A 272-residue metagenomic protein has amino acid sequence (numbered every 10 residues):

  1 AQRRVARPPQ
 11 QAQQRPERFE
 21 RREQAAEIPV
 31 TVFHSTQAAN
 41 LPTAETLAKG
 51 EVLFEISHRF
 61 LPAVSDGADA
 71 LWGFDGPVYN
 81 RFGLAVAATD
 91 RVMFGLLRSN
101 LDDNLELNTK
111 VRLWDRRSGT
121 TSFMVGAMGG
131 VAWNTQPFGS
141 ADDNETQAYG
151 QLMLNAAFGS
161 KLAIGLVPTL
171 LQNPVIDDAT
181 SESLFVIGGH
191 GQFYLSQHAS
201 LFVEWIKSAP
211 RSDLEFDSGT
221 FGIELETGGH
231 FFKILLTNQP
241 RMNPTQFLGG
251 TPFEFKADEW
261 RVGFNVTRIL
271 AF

Functional and structural regions predicted by a protein language model:
R3-S140, E145-G150, N155-P174, F193-S196 (+2 more regions): Transmembrane beta-barrel domains of Gram-negative outer membranes and organellar outer membranes
I164, D178-E182: Short helix-loop boundary/capping segments
P174-I176, V186: Active-site-adjacent structural elements in folded domains
S181-I187, F216-G219: Charged helix-capping and loop-helix junction motifs
